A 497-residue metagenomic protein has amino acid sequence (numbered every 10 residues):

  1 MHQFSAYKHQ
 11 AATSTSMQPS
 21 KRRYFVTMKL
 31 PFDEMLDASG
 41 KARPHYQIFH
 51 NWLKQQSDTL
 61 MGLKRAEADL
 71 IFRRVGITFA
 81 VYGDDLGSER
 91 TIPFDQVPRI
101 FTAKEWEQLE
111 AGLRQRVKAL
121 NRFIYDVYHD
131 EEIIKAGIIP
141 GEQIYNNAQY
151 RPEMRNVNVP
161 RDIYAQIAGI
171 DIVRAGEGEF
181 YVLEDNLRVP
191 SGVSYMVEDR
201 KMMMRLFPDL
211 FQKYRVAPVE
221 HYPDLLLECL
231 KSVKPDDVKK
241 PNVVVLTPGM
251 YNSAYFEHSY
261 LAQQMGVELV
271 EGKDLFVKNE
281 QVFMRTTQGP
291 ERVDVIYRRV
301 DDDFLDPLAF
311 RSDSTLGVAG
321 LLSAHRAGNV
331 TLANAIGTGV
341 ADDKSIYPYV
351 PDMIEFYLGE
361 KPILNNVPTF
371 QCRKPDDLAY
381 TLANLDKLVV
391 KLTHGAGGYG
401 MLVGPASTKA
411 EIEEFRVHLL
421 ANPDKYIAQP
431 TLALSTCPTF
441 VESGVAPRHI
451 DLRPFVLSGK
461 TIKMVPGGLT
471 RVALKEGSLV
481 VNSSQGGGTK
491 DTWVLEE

Functional and structural regions predicted by a protein language model:
H2-E497: Preference for protein termini
